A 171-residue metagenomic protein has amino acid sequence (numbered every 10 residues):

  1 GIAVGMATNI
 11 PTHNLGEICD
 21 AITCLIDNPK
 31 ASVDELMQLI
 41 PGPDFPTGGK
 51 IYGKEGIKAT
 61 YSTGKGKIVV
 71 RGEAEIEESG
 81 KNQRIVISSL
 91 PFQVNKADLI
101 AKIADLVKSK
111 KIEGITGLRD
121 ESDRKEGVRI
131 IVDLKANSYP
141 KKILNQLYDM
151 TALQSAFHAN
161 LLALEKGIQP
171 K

Functional and structural regions predicted by a protein language model:
I2-K171: Intrinsically disordered, low-complexity regulatory segments
